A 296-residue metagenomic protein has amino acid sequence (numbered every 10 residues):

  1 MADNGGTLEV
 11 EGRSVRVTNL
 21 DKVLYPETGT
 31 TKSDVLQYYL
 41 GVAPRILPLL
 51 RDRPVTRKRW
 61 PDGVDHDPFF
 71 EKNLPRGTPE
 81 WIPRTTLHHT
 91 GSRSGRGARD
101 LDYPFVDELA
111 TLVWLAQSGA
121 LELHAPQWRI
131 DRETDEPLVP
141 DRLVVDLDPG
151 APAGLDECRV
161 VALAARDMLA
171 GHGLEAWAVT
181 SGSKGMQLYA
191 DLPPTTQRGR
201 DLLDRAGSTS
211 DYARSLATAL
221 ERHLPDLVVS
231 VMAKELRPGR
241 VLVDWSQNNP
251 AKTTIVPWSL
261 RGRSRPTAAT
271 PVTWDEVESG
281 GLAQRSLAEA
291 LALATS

Functional and structural regions predicted by a protein language model:
M1-G29, L36-Q37, L47, R51 (+4 more regions): C-terminal accessory nucleic-acid interaction domains of nucleic acid-metabolism proteins
A2-E11, G41-L155, R159, L163 (+1 more regions): SsDNA-processing nucleotidyl-transfer enzymes
K58-W60, A176-G182, V231-E235: Short beta-strand
P140-R142, E175, G185: Short glycine-rich loop/turn motifs
A162-L169, L188, T209, A213-A217: Cysteine-centered nucleophilic/redox motifs
R166-V179: Active-site palm subdomain of RNA-directed nucleic acid polymerases
T180-A190: Short, conserved phosphate-binding/catalytic loop or strand-edge motifs used in phosphoryl-/nucleotidyl-transfer
